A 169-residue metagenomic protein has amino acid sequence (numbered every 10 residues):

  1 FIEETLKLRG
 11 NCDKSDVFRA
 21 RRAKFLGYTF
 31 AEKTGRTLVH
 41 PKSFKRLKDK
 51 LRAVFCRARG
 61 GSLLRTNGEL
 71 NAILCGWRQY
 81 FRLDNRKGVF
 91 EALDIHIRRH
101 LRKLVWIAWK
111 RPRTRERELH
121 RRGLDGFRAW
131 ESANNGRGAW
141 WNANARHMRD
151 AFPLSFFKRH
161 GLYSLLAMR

Functional and structural regions predicted by a protein language model:
F1-R169: Non-catalytic terminal/accessory segments
